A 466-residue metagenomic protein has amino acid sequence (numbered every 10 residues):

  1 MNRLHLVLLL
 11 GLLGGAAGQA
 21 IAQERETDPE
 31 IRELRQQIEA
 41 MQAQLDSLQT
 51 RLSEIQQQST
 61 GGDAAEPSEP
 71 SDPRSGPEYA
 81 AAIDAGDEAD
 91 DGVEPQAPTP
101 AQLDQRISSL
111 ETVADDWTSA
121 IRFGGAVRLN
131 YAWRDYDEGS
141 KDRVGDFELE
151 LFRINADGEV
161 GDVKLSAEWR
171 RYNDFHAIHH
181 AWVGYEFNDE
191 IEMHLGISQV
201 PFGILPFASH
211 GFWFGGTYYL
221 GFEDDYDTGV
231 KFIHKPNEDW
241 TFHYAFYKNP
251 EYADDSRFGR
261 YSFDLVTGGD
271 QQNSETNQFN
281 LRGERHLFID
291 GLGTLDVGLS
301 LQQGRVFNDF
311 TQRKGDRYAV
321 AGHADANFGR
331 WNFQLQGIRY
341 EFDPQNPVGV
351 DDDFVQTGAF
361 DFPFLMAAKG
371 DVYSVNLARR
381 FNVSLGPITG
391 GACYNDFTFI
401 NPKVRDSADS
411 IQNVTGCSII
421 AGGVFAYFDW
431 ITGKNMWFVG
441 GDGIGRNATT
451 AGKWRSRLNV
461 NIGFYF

Functional and structural regions predicted by a protein language model:
V7-A16: Bacterial N-terminal signal peptides
A22-R128, F466: N-terminal periplasmic/intermembrane-space "pro-region" immediately following the signal or transit peptide
L110-A253, E284-G291, S374, S407 (+4 more regions): Outer membrane beta-barrel
T118-G124, R153, D162-K164, E192 (+7 more regions): Outer-membrane beta-barrel architecture
S140, A253-S274, D309-T311, D343-L365 (+1 more regions): Solvent-exposed loop segments that connect transmembrane elements
K141-D146, R171-F175, Y219-D224, G269-T276 (+5 more regions): Replace "Gram-negative outer membrane beta-barrel proteins" with "bacterial and organellar outer membrane beta-barrel
L281-K403, I411, G452, S456 (+1 more regions): Detector for outer-membrane/organellar transmembrane beta-barrel domains, recognizing the amphipathic beta-strand
I420-F466: Predominantly the C-terminal beta-signal and adjacent terminal strand-loop region of outer-membrane beta-barrel
